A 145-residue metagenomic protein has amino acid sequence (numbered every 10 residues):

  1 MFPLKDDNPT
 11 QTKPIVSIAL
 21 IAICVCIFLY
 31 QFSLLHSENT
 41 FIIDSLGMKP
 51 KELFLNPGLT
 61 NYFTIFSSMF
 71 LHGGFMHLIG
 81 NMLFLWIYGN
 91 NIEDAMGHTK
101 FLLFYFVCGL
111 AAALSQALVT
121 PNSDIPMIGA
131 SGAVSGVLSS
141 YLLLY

Functional and structural regions predicted by a protein language model:
M1-Y145: A detector for small-residue-rich transmembrane helices and their helix-helix packing motifs
